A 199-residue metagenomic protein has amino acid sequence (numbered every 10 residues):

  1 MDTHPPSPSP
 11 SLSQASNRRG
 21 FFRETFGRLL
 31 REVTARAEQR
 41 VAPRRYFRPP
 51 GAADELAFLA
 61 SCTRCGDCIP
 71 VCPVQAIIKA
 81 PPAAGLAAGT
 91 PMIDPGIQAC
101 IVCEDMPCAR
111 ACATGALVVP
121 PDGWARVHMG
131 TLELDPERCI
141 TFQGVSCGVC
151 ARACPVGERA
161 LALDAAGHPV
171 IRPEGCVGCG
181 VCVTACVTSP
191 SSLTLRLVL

Functional and structural regions predicted by a protein language model:
M1-L199: Non-ligating segments of multi-cofactor redox enzymes
